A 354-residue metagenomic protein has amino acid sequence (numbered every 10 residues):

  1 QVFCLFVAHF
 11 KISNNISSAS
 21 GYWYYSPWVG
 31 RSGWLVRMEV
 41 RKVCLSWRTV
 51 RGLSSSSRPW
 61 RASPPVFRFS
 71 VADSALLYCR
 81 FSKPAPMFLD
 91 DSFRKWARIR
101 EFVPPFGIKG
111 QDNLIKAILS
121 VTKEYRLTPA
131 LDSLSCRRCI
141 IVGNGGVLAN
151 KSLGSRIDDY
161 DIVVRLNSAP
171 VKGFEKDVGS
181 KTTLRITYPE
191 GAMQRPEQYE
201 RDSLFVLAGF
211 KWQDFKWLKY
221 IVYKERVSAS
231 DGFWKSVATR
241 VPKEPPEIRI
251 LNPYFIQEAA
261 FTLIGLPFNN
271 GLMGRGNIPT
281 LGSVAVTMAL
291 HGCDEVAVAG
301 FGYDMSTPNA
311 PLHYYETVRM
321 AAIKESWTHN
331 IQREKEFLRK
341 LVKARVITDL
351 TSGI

Functional and structural regions predicted by a protein language model:
Q1-I354: Metal-ion/cofactor- or nucleotide/acyl-coenzyme-handling active-site neighborhoods
